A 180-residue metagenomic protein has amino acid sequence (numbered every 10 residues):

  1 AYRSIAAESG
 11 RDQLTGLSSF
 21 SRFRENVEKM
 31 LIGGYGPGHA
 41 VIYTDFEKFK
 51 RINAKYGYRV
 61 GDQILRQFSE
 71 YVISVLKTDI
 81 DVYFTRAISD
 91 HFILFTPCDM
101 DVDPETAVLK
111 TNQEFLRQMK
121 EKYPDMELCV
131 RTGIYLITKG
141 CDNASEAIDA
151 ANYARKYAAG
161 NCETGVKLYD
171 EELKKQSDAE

Functional and structural regions predicted by a protein language model:
A1-R3, M100-D103, A107, L116-M119 (+2 more regions): Regulatory sensory/coupling modules that transmit signals to nucleotide-handling catalytic cores
Y2, G33, T138, A144 (+2 more regions): C-di-GMP signaling machinery
A6-R11, T15-A40, E47-S74, T85-S89 (+4 more regions): Conserved long alpha-helical elements within nucleotide-processing catalytic cores of c-di-GMP signaling and class III
A40-I42, F84-T85, G133-Y135, K167: Conserved beta-strand cores of small sensory beta-sandwich domains that regulate signal transduction, primarily PAS/PAC
Y58, L109, L116, K120-Y123 (+2 more regions): Catalytic-core segments of nucleotide cyclases and related cyclic-nucleotide turnover enzymes
L76-I80: Short amphipathic beta-strand starts and helix->beta connectors
D81-A87, M126: A short pre-motif secondary-structure segment
L94, V130: HATPase_c (GHKL) ATP-binding subdomain of two-component histidine kinases
